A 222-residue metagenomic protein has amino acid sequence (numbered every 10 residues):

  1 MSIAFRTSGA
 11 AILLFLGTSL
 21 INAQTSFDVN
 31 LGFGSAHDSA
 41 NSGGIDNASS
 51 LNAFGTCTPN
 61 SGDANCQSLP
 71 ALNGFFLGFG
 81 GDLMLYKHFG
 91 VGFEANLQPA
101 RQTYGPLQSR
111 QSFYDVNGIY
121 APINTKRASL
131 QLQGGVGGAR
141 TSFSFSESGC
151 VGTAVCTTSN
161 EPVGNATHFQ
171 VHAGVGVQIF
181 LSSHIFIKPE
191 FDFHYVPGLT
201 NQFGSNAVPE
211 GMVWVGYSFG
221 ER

Functional and structural regions predicted by a protein language model:
M1-S26, E221-R222: Cleavable N-terminal export/targeting peptides
Q24-S26, F33-H37, F75-T157, H168-F169 (+3 more regions): Gram-negative (and chloroplast) outer-membrane scaffold detector with strong preference for beta-barrel transmembrane
A36-L77: Surface-exposed strand-loop-strand hairpins of Gram-negative outer-membrane beta-barrel proteins
G62-Q67, R101-L107, I119, C156-V163 (+1 more regions): Extracellular loop and loop/strand-boundary signature of outer-membrane beta-barrel proteins
A139, Q178, S182, H194-G198: Short Gly/Pro-enriched loop/turn and capping motifs at secondary-structure junctions
D192-E210, W214: C-terminal/domain-terminus segments
